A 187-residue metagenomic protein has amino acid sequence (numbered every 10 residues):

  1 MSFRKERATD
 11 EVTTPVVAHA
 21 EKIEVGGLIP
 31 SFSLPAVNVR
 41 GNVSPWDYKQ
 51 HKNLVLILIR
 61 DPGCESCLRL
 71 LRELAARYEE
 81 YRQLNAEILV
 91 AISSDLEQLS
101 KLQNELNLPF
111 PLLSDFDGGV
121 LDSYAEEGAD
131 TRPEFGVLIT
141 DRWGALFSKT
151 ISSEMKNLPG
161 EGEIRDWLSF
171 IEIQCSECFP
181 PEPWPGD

Functional and structural regions predicted by a protein language model:
S2-W46, R69: N-terminal "domain-start" segment that seeds a small globular fold
V12-A18, D95-L106, L112-R132: Thioredoxin-like thiol-disulfide oxidoreductase module
L28, R132-E134: Short, small/polar residue-rich loop motifs at catalytic or cofactor-binding pockets
P45-L74: Short active-site neighborhood of thiol/selenol oxidoreductases, capturing the structured segment around
W46-Y48, E126, S152: Residue-level structural signal for beta-strand termini and adjacent loop
L68-N107, G118-L121: Structural microenvironment flanking redox-active thiols in thiol-disulfide oxidoreductases
E134-D187: Thiol-/selenol-based redox modules, centered on thioredoxin-like and closely related oxidoreductase domains
